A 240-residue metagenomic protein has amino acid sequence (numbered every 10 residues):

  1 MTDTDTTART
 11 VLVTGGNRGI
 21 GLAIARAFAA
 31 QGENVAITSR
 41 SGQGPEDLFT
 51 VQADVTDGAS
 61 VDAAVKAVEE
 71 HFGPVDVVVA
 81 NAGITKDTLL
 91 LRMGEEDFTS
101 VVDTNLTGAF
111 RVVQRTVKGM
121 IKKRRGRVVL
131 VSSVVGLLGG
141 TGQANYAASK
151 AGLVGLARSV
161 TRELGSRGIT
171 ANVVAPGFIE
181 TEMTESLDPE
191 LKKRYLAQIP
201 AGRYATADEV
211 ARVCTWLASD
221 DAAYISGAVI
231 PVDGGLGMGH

Functional and structural regions predicted by a protein language model:
T2, L138, T215, S226-H240: Short C-terminal tail/terminal secondary-structure segment of NAD(P)H-dependent dehydrogenase/reductase domains
N17-R18: Conserved glycine-rich cofactor-binding loop
A53-A63, E95, D208: The beta1-alpha1 cofactor-binding region of Rossmann-like NAD(H)/NADP(H)-dependent oxidoreductases
L89-L90, D97-V102, T184, Y195: Substrate-binding pocket helix/loop in short-chain dehydrogenase/reductase
V113, S149, A157: Active-site helix of classical SDR
K118, R162-S166, A223: Alpha-helical segment proximal to the catalytic Tyr-Lys
S133: Residue(s) in the substrate-gating loop at a strand-loop-helix junction that position the organic substrate next
